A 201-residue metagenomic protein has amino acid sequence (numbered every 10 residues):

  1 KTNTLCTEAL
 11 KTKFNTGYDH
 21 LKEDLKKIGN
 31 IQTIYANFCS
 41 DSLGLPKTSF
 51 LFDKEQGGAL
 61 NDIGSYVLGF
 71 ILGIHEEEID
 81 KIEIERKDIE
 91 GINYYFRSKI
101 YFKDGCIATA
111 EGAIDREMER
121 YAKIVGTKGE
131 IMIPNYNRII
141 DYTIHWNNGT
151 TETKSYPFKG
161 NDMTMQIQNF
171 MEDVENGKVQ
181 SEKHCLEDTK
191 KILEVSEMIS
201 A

Functional and structural regions predicted by a protein language model:
K1-K13: Beta-strand-loop-alpha-helix segment that lines the small-molecule cofactor/substrate pocket of alpha/beta enzymes
L10-K13, N37-S42, I114, K128 (+1 more regions): Short, flexible active-site-adjacent loop segments at beta-strand->alpha-helix junctions, enriched in small/polar
T12-I82: Predominantly a Rossmann-like dinucleotide-binding segment in NAD(P)-dependent oxidoreductases
N15-Y18, V67-L68, I139, T164-M171 (+1 more regions): A general structural signal for well-ordered alpha-helical segments in protein cores
L68-D141, I167-K178: Contiguous beta-strand/loop segments that form the cofactor/metal-binding neighborhood of enzyme cores
K103, N169-A201: C-terminal helix-rich "cap/oligomerization" subdomain common to oxidoreductases
K154-Q168, H184: Active-site loop of classical SDR/Rossmann-like NAD(P)-dependent oxidoreductases, centered on the catalytic Tyr-X3-Lys
